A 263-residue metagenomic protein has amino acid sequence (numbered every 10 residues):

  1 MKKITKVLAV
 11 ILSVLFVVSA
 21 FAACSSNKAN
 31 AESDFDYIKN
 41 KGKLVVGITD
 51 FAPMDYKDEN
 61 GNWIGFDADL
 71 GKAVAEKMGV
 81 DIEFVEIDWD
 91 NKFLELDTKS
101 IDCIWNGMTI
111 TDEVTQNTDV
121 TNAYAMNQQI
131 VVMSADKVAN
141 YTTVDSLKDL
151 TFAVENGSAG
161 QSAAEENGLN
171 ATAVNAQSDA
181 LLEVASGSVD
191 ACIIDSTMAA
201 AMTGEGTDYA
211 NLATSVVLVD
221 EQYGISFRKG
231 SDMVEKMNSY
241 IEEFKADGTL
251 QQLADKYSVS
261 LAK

Functional and structural regions predicted by a protein language model:
M1-K41, A262-K263: Short, low-complexity disordered leader/linker segments with a strong preference for bacterial N-terminal type II
A29-G107: Extracytoplasmic small-molecule ligand-binding "clamshell" domains of the periplasmic binding protein/Venus flytrap
K43-I48, T143-G157: Short loop->beta-strand "edge-of-pocket" segments that line small-molecule binding or catalytic clefts across diverse
L44-V45, G79-D81, T98-N106, L150-T151 (+2 more regions): Alpha-to-beta junction loops
A68-K77, N156-S158, Q222-L261: Extended ligand-binding regions for polar small-molecule ligands
K72, E76, D81-S146, N211: Acidic, polar ligand-binding/catalytic clefts
E83-L96, A139, N156-A159, T172-S186: Short helix-initiation/N-cap motifs at beta->coil->alpha
M126-M133, S196, A200-E242, S260-K263: Periplasmic-binding protein-like
